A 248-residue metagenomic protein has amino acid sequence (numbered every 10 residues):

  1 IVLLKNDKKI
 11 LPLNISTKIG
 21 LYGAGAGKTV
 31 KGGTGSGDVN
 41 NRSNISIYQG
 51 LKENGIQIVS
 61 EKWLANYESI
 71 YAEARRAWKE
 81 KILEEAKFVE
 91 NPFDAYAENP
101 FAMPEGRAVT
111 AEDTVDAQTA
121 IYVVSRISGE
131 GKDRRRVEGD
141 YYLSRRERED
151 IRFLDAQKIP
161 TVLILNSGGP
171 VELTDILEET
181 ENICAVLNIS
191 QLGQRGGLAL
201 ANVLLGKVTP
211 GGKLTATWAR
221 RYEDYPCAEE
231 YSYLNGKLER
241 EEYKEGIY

Functional and structural regions predicted by a protein language model:
I1-Y248: C-terminal non-catalytic regions of proteins with extracellular/luminal or membrane-system context
